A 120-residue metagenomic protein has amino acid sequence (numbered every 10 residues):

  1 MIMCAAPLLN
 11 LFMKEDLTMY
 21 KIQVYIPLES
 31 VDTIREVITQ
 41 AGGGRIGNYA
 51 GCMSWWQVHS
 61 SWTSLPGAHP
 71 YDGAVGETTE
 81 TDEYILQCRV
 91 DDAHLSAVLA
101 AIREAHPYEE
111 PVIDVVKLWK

Functional and structural regions predicted by a protein language model:
M1-K120: Hydrophobic structural segments
